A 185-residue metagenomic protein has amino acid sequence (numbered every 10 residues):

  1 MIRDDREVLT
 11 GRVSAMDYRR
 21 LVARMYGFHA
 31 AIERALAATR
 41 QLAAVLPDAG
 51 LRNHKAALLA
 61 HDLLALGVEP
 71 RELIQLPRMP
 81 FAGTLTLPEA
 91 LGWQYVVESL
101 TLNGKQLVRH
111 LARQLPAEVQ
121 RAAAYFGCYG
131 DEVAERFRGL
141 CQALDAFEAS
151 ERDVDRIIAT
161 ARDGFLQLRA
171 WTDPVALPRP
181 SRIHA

Functional and structural regions predicted by a protein language model:
M1-A185: Metal- and O2-centered redox machinery and metal/ROS homeostasis
